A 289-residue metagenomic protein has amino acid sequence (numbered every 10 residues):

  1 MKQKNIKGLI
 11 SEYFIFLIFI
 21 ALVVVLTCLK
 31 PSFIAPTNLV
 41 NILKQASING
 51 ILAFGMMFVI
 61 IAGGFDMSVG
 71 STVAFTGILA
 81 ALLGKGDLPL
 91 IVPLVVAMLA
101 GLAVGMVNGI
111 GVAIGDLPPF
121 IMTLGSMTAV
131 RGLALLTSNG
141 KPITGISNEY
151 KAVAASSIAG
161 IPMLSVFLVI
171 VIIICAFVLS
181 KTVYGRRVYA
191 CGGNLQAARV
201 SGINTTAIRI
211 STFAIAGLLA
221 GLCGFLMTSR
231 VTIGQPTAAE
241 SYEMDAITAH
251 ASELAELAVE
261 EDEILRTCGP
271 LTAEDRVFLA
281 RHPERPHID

Functional and structural regions predicted by a protein language model:
M1-F14, I34, E261, G269 (+2 more regions): Transmembrane alpha-helical segments of polytopic membrane transport and secretion proteins
K4-K7, F65, L102-I143, V178-V183 (+2 more regions): Short loop segments and helix-boundary regions at transmembrane helix junctions of multi-pass inner-membrane proteins
I15-T27, M56, R131-G132, F167-F177 (+2 more regions): Hydrophobic core segments of alpha-helical transmembrane domains in multi-pass membrane transport and ion-translocation
I18-I34, A62, A134-N139, F177-V183: Structural signal for alpha-helical transmembrane segments and their membrane-water exit/capping regions in multi-pass
A21, V25-G86, I110-D116, I247-E263 (+1 more regions): Single transmembrane alpha-helix segments in multi-pass membrane proteins
P89-A97, A103-N108, V112, A159-G234: Helix-loop-helix "hairpin" substructures at the membrane interface of multi-pass membrane proteins
G115, P119-T182, I208-I210, R230-A239: Transmembrane helix-bundle core of multi-pass membrane transporters and related energy-transducing complexes
A220, R230-A273, R281: Transmembrane alpha-helical segments in multi-pass inner-membrane proteins
